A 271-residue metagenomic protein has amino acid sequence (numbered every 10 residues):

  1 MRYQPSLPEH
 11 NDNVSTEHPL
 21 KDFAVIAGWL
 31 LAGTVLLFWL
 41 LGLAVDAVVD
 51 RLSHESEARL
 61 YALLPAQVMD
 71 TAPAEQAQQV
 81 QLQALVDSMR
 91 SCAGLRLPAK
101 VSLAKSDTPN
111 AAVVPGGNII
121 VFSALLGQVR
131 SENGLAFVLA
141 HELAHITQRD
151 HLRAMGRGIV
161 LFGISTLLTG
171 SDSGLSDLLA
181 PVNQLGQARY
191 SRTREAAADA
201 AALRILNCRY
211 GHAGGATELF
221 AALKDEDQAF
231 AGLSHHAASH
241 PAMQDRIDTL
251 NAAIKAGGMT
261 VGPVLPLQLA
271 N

Functional and structural regions predicted by a protein language model:
R2-N271: A Zn2+-metalloprotease active-site environment signal
